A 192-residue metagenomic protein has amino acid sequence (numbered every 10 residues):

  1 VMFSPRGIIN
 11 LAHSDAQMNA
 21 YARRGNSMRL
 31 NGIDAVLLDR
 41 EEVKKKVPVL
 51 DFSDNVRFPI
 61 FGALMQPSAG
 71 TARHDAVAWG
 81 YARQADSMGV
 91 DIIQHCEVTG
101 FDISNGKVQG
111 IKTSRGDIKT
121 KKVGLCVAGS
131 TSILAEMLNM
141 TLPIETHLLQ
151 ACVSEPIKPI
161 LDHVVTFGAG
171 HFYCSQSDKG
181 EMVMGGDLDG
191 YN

Functional and structural regions predicted by a protein language model:
V1-G7, G100-K107, D117-T120, L125-N192: Active-site substrate-recognition segment that forms the wall of the catalytic cavity or substrate channel
V1-V49, H171: Dinucleotide-binding Rossmann-like beta1-alpha1 core, especially the glycine-rich loop that anchors the ADP
I8-A12, A63-M65, A151: Short aromatic/hydrophobic contact patches that present stacked aromatics for nucleic-acid/ligand binding
A16, K45-I60, D102-Q109: A short, glycine/Asx- and small/polar-enriched loop/turn that sits immediately N-terminal to a beta-strand
R23, G80, Q84-S87, I133 (+1 more regions): Alpha-helical scaffold segments in soluble metabolic enzymes
A63-K122: Helical element adjacent to the flavin cofactor pocket in flavoenzyme catalytic cores
